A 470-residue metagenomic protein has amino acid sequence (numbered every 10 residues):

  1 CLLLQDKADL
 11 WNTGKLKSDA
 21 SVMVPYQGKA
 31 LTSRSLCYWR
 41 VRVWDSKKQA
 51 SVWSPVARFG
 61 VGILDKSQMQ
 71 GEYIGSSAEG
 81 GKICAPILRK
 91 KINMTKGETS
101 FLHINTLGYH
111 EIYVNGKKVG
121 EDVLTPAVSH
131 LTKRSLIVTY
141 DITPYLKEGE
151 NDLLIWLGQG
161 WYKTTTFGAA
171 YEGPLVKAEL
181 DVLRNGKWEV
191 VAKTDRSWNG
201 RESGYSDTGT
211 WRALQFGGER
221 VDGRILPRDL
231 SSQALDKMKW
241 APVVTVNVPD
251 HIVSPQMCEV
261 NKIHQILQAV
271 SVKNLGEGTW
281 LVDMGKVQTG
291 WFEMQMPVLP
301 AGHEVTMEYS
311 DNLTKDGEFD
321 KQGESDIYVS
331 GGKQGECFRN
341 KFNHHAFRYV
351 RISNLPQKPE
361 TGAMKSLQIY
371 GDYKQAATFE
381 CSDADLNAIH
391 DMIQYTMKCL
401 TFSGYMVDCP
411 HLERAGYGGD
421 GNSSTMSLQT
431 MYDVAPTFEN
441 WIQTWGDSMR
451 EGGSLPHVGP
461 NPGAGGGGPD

Functional and structural regions predicted by a protein language model:
C1-L36, R40-H411, G419-D420, P436-E439 (+2 more regions): Extracellular/oxidizing-compartment recognition motifs
L355, S423-V434: Well-ordered alpha-helical scaffold segments within catalytic/enzyme domains
R414: Active-site lumenal/periplasmic loops and adjacent helix-entry segments of GT-C-fold, multi-pass membrane
M426-Q429, Q443, D447: Generic alpha-helical structural context detector
A464-D470: Thiamine diphosphate
